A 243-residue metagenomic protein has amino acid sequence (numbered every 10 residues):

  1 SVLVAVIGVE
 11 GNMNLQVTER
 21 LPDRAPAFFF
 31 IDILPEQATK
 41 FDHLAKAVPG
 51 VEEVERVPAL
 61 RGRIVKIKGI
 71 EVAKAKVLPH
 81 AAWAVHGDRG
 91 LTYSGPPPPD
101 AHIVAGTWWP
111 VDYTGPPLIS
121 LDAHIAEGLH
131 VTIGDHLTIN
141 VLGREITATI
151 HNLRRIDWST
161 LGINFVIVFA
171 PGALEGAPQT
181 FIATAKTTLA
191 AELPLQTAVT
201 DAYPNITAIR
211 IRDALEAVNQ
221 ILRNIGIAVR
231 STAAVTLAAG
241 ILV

Functional and structural regions predicted by a protein language model:
S1-V243: Alpha-helical transmembrane segments of bacterial inner-membrane membrane proteins
